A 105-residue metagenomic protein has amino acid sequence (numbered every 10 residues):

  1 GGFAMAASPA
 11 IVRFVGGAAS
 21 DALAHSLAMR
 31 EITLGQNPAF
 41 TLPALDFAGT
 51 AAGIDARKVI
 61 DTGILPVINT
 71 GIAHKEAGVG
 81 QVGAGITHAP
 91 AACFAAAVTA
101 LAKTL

Functional and structural regions predicted by a protein language model:
G1-L105: Anaerobic metallocofactor- and corrinoid-dependent redox/one-carbon enzyme cores, especially those from methanogenesis
